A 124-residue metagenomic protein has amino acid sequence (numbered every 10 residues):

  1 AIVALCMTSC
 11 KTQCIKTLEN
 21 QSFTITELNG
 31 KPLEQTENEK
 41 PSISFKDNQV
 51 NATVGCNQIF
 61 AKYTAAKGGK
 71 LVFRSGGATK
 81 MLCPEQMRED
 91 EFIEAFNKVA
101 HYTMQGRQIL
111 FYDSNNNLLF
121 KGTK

Functional and structural regions predicted by a protein language model:
A1-L5: Sec-dependent N-terminal signal peptides
C6-K124: Lipid interaction determinants
